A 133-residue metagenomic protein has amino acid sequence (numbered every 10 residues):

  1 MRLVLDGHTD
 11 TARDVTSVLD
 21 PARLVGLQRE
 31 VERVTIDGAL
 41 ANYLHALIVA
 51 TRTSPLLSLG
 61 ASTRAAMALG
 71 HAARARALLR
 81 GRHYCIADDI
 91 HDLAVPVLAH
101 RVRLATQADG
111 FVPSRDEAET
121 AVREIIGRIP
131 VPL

Functional and structural regions predicted by a protein language model:
M1-A46: Conserved AAA+ ATPase core "coupling" helix
H8, T35, T51-R52, I129: Short amphipathic alpha-helical segments enriched in hydrophobics
P21-G26, A50, G70-R74: Short acidic (Asp/Glu) and glycine-rich catalytic loops that position anionic groups and cofactors
T53-L133: C-terminal engagement/docking regions of AAA+ P-loop ATPases
